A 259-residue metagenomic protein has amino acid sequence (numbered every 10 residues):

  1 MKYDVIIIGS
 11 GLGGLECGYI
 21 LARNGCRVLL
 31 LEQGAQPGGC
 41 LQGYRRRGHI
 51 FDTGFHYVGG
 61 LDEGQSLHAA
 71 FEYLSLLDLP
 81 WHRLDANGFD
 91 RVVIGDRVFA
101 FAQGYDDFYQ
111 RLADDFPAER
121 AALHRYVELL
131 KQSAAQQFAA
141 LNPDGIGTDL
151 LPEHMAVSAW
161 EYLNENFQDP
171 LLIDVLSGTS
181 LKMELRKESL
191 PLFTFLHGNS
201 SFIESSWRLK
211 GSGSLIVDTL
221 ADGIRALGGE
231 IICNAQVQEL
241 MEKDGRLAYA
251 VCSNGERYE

Functional and structural regions predicted by a protein language model:
K2-R125: N-terminal glycine-rich phosphate/pyrophosphate-binding loop and immediately adjacent elements
K2-Y3, S253-E259: Core beta-strand elements of the Rossmann-like FAD/NAD(P) dinucleotide-binding domain in flavoenzyme oxidoreductases
E16, D62, S66, D107 (+7 more regions): Generic recognition of stable, solvent-exposed alpha-helical segments in well-folded globular domains
E32, F51, D174-V175, C233 (+1 more regions): General beta-strand structural signal in soluble alpha/beta enzymes
G95-L190: Rossmann-like flavin
E188-G198: Active-site-proximal loop/short-helix segments that contain or immediately flank catalytic acid/base residue(s)
L196-L247, V251-S253: Helical element adjacent to the flavin cofactor pocket in flavoenzyme catalytic cores
